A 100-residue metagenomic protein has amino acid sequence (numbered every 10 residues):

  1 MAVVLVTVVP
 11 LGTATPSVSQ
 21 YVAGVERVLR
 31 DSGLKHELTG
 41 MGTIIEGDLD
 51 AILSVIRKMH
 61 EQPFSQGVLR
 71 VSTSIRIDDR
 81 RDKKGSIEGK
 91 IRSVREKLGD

Functional and structural regions predicted by a protein language model:
M1-D100: Charge-rich, low-complexity N-terminal segments
